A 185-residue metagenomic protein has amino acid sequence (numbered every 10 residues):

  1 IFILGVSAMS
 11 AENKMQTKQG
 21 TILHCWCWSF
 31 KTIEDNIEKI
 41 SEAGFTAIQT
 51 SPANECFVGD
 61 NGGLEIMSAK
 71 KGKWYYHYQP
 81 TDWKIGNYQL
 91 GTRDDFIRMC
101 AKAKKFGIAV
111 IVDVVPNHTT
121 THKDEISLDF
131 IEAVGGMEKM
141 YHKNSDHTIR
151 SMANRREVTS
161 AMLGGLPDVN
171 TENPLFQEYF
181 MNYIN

Functional and structural regions predicted by a protein language model:
I1-G5: Bacterial N-terminal signal peptides
V6-S7, A161: A composition-driven signal for long, intrinsically disordered, charge-rich low-complexity tracts
A8-E12: Sec-dependent signal peptide cleavage junction
N13-H24, W28-D35, A43-N185: Substrate-binding/active-site clefts of carbohydrate-active enzymes
